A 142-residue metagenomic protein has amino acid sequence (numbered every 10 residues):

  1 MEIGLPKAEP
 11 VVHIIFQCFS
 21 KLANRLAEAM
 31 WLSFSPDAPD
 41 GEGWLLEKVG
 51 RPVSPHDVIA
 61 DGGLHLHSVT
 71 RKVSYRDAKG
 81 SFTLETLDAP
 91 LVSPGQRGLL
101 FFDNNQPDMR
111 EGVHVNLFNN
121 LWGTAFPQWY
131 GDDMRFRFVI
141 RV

Functional and structural regions predicted by a protein language model:
M1-V142: C-terminal (or distal) subdomains of carbohydrate-active enzymes
